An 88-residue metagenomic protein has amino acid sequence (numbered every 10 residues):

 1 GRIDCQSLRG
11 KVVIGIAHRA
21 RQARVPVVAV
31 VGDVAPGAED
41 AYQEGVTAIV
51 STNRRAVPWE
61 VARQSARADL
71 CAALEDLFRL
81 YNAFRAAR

Functional and structural regions predicted by a protein language model:
G1-R9: Glycine-rich phosphate/diphosphate-binding loops and the adjacent beta-loop-alpha structural elements that coordinate
S7, I14-R88: A cross-family phosphate/adenosyl-ligand binding-site feature
